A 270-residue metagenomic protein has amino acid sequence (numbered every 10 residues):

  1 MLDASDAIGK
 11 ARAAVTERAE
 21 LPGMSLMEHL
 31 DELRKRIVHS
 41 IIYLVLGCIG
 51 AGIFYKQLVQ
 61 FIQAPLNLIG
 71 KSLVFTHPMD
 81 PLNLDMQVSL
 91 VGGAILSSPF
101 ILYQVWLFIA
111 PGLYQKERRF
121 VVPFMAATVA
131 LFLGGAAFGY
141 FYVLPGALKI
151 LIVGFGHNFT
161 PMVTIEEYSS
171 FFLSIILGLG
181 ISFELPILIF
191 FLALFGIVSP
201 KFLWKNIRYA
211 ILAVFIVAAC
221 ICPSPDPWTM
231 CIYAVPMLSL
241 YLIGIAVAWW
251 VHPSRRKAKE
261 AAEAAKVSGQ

Functional and structural regions predicted by a protein language model:
M1-Q270: Membrane topogenic/interface segments and analogous intrinsically disordered interaction regions
